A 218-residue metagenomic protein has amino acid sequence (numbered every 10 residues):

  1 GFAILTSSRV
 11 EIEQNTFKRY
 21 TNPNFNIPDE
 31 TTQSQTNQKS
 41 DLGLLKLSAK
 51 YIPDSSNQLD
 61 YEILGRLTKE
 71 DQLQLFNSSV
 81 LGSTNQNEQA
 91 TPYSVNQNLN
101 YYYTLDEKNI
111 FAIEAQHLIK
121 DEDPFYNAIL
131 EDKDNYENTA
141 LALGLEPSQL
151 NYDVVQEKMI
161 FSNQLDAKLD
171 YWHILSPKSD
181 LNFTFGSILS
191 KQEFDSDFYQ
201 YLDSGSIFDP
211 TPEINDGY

Functional and structural regions predicted by a protein language model:
G1-Y218: Primarily recognizes Gram-negative and organellar outer-membrane beta-barrels
